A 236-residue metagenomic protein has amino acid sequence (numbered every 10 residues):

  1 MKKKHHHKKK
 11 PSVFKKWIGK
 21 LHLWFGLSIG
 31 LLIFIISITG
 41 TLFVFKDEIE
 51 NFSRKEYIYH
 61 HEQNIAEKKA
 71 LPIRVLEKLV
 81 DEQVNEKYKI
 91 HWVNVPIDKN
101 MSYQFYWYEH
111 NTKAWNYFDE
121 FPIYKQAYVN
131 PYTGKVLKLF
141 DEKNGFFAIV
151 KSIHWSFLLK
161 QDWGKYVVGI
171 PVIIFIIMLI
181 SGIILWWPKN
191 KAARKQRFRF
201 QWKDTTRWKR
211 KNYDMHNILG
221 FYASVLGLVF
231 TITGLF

Functional and structural regions predicted by a protein language model:
M1-F236: Conserved histidines in hydrophobic membrane contexts and catalytic metal-binding motifs
